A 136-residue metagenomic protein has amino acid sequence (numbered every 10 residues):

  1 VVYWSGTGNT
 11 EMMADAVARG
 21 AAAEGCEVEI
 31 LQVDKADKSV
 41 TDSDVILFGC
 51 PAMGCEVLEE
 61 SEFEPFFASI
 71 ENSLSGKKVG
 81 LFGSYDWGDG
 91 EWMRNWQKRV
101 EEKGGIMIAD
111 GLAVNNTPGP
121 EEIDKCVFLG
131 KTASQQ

Functional and structural regions predicted by a protein language model:
V2-W4, F82: Short hydrophobic segments within beta-strands
S5, D34: Residues in the short beta-alpha loop(s) of Rossmann-like NAD(P)-binding domains
N9-M12, A16-L31, K38-Q136: FMN-binding flavodoxin-like domain, especially the glycine-rich phosphate-binding loop
